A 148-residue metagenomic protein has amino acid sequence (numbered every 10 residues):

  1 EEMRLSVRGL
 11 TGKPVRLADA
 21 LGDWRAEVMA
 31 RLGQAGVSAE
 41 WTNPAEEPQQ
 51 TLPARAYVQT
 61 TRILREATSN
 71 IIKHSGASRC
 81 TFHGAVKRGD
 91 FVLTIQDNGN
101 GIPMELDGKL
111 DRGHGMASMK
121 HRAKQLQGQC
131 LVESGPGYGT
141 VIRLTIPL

Functional and structural regions predicted by a protein language model:
E1-L148: Coiled-coil dimerization/phosphotransfer module
